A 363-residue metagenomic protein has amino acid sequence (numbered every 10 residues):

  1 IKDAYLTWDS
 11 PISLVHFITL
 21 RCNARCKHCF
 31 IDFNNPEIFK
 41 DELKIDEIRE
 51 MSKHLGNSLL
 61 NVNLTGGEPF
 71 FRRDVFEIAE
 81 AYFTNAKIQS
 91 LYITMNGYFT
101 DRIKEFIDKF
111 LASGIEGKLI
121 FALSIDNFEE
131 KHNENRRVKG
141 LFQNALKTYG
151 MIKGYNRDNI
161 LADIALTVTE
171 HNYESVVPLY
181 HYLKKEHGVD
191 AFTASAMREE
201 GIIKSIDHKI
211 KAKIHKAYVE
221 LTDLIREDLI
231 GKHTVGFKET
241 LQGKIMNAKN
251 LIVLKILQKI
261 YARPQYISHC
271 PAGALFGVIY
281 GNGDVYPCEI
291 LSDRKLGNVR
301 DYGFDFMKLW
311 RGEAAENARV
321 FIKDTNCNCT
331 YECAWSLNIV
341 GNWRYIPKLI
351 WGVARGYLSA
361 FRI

Functional and structural regions predicted by a protein language model:
I1-K118, S359, I363: Conserved alpha-helical substructure of the radical SAM core
A4, S10, D32, I267 (+1 more regions): Flexible mid-to-C-terminal extensions adjoining Fe-S/redox cofactors in radical SAM and related proteins
V15-F17, F30, N63-G66, T94-M95 (+6 more regions): Short beta-strand segments
H16, L20-N23, P264, F321-K323 (+1 more regions): Processing junctions and N-termini across compartments
N23, K27-F30, P271, C327-T330: Cys/His/Pro-rich metal-binding microdomains
F39-D46, K139, Q143, G312: Conserved phosphate-coordination/catalytic loops
A112-E116, I120-A272, F276-G281, Y286 (+2 more regions): Radical SAM enzyme [4Fe-4S]-AdoMet core and its adjacent flexible, acidic and glycine-rich loops/tails across
